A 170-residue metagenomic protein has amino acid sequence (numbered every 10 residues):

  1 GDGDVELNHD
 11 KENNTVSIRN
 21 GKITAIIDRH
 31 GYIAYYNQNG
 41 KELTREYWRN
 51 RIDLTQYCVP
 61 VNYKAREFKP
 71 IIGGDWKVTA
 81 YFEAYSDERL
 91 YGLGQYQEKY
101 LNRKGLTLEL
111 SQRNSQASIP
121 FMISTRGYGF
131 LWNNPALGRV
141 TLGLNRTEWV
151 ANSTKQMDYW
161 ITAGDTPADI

Functional and structural regions predicted by a protein language model:
G1-L7: Solvent-exposed beta-strand/loop surfaces of large extracellular or lumenal domains
N8-I170: Catalytic and substrate-binding clefts that recognize carbohydrates or anionic sugar/phosphate headgroups
